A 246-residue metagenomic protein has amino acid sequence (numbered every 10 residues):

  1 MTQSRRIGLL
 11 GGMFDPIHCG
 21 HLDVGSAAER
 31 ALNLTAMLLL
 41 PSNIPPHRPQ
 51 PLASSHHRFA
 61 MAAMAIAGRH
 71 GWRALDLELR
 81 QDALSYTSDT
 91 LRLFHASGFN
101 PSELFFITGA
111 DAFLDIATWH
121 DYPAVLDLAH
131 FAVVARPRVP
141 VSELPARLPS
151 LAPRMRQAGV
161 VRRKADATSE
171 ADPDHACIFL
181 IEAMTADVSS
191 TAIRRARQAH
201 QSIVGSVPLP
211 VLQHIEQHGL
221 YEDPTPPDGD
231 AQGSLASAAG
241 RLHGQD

Functional and structural regions predicted by a protein language model:
M1-D246: Nucleotidyltransferase catalytic core that binds NTPs
